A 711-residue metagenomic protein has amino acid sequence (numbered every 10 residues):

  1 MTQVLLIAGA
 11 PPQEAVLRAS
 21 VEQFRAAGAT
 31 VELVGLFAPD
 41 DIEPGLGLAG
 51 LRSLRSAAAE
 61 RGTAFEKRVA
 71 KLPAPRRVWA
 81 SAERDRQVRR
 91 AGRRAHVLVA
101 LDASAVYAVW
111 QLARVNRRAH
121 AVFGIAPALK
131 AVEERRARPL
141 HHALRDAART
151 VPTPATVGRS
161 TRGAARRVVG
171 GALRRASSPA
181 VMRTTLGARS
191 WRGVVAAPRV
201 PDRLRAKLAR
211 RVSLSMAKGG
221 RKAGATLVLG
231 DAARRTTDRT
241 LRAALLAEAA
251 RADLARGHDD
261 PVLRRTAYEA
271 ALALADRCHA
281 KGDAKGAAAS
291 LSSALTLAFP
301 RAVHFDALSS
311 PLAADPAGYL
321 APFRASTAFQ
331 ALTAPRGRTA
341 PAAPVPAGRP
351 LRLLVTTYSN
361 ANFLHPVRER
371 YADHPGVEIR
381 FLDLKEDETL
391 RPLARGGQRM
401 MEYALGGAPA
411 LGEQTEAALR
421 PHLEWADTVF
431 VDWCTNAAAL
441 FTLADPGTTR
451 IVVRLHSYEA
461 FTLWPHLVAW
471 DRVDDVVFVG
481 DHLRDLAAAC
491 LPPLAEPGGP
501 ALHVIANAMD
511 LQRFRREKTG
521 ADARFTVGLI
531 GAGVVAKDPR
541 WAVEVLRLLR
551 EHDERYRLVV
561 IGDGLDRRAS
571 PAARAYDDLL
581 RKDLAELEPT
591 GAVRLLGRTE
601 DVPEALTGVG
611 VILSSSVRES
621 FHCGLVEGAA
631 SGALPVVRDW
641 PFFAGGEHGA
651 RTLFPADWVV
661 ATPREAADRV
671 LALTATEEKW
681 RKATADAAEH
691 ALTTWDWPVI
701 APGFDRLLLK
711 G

Functional and structural regions predicted by a protein language model:
A131-R135, T339-P344, F461-P465, V504-R524 (+3 more regions): Acidic anion/phosphate-binding donor-loop and adjacent secondary structure in glycosyltransferase catalytic cores
V151-P152, A572-G597: Nucleotide-activated donor-binding/catalytic signature segment of Leloir-type glycosyltransferases, i.e., the conserved
L463, R472-A501, M509-L511: A short, active-site helix/loop in glycosyltransferases that binds the activated sugar's phosphate group
R513, E517, A675-L708: A charged, aromatic-enriched C-terminal amphipathic alpha-helix characteristic of glycosyltransferases across folds
G520-K537, V543-R550, V559: Conserved donor-binding/catalytic core segment of Leloir-type glycosyltransferases
V617: Aromatic "clamp/platform" in nucleotide-sugar-dependent glycosyltransferases that forms part of the donor/acceptor
L634-A644: Short hydrophobic beta-strand element within catalytic cores of glycosyltransferases and related nucleotide-activated
A644-A672: Change "using UDP/GDP/dTDP sugars" to "using nucleotide sugars
